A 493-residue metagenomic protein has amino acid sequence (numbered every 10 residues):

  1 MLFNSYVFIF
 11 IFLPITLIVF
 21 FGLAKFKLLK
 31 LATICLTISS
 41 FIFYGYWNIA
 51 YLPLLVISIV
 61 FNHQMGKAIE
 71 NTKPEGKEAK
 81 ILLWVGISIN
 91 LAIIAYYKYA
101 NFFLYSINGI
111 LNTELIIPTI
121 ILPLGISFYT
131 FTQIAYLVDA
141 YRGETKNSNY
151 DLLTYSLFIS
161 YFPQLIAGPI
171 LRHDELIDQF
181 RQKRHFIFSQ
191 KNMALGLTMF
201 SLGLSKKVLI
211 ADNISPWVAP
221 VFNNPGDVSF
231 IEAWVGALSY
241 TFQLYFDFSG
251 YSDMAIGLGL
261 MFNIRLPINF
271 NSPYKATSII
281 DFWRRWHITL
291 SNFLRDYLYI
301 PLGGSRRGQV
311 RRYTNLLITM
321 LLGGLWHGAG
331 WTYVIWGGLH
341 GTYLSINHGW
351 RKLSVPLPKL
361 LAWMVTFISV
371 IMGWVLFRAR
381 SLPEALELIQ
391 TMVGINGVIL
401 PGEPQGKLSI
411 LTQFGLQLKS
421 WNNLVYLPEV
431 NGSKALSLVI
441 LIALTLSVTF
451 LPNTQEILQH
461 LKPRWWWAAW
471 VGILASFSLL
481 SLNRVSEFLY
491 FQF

Functional and structural regions predicted by a protein language model:
M1-Q492: Membrane-embedded transmembrane alpha-helical bundles that form the catalytic cores of multi-pass lipid-modifying
